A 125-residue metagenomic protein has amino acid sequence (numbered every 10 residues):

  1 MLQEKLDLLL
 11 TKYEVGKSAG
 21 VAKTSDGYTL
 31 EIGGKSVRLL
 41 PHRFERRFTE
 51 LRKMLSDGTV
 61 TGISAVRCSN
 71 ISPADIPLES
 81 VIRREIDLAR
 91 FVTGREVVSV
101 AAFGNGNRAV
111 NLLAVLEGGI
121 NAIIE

Functional and structural regions predicted by a protein language model:
L2-D75: A contiguous active-site-proximal alpha/beta segment in oxidoreductase catalytic domains
V66-E125: Rossmann-like dinucleotide-binding domain that binds NAD(P)(H)
